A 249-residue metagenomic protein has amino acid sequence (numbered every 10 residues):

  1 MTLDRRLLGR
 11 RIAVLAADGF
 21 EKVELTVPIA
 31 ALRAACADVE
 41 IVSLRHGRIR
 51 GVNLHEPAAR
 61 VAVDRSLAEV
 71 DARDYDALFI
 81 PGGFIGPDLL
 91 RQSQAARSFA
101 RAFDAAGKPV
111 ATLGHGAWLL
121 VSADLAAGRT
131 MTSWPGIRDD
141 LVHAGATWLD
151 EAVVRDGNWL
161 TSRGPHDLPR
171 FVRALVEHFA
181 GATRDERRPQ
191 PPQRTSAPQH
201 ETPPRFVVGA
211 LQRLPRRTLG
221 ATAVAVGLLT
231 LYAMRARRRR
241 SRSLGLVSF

Functional and structural regions predicted by a protein language model:
M1-A106, W118-G128, D140-D150, V154-F249: Extended, subdomain-level signal for the structured scaffold at the beginning of enzyme domains
G114: Catalytic nucleophile serine of serine hydrolases, specifically the conserved "nucleophile elbow" pentapeptide
M131: Anionic-ligand binding patches
